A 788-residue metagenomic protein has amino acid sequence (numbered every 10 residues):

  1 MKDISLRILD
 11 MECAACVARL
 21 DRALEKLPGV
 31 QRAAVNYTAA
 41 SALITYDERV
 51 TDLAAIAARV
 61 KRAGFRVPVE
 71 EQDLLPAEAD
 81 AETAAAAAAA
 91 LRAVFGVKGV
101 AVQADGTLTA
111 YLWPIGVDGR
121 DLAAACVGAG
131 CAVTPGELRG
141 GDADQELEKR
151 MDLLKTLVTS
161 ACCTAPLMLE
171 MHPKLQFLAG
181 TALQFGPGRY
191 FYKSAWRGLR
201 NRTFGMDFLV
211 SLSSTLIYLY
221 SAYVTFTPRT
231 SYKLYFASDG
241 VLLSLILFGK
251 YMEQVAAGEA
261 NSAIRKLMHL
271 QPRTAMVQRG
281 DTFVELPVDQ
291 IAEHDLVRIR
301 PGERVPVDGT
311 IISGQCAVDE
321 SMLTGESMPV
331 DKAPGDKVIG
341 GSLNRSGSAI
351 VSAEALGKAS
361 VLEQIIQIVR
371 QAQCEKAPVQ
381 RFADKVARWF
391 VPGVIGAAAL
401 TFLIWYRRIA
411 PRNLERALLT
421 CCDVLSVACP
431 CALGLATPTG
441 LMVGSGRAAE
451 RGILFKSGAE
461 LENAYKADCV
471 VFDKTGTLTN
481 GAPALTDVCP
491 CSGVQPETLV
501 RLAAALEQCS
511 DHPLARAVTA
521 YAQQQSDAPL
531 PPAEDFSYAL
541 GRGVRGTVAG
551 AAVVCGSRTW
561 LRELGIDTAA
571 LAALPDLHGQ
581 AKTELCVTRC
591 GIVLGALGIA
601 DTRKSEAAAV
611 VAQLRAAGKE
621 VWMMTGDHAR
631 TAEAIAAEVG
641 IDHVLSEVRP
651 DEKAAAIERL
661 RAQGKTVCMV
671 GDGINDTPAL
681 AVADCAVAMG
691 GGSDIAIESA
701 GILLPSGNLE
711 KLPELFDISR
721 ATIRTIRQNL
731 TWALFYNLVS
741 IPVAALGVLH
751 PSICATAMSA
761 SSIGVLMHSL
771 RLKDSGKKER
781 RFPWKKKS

Functional and structural regions predicted by a protein language model:
M1-M171, T282, E363, Q367-E375 (+2 more regions): Flexible metal-binding regulatory segments at protein termini and peripheral loops
R22, Q31, V35, Q145-T274 (+5 more regions): Transmembrane helix-loop-helix hairpins at the membrane interface
Q31-Y37, S41-Y46, F95-L112, R265-A359 (+2 more regions): Conserved cytosolic catalytic loops of P-type ATPases
D73, A77, A85-A89, F236-P301 (+6 more regions): Juxtamembrane coupling segments of multi-pass membrane pumps/enzymes
A85, V548-G550, T583, R589-Q728 (+1 more regions): Conserved ATP-binding TGD loop and adjacent catalytic N/P-domain core of P-type ATPases
R200, L219, Y223, T227 (+8 more regions): Membrane-embedded alpha-helical bundles of multi-pass transporters
L323, F382, L419, C429-L506 (+4 more regions): Conserved catalytic phosphorylation-site environment of P-type ATPases
L485-K619, A629, I641-I657: P-type ATPase nucleotide-binding
